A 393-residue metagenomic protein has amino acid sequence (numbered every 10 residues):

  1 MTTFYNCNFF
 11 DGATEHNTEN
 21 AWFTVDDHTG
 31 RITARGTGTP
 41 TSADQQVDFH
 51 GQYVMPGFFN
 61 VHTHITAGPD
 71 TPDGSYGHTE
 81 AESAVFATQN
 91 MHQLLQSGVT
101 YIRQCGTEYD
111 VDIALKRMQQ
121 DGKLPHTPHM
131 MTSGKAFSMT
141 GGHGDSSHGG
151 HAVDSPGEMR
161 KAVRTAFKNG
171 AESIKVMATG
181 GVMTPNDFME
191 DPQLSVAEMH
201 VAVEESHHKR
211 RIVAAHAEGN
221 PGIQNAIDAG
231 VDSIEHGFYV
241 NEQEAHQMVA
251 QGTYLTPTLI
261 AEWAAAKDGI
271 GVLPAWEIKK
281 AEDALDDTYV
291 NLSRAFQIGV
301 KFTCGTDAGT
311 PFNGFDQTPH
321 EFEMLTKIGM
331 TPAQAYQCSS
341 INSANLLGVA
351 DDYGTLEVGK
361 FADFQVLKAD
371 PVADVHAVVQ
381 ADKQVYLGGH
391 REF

Functional and structural regions predicted by a protein language model:
T2-T3, F9-M55: Histidine-rich, glycine-flanked metal-binding segment
Q52-M118, K123, A197, A229: Metal-associated gating/positioning segment near the N- to mid-region
T66-P69, C105-V111, S138-M139, G180-T184 (+4 more regions): Active-site environment of divalent metal-dependent phosphoester hydrolases
A67-S83, H92-L95, T127, G134 (+3 more regions): Active-site gating loops and adjacent loop-to-helix segments of metal-dependent hydrolytic enzymes
F86-D112, T127-A136, A171-T184, I212 (+2 more regions): Divalent metal-dependent hydrolysis catalytic cores, especially in the metallo-beta-lactamase
T100, Q104-G150, G157-A162: Mid-domain alpha/beta scaffold segments of enzyme catalytic cores
A114, G157-L255, G271-V272, K279-F302 (+1 more regions): Histidine/acidic residue-rich metal-binding segments in metalloenzymes
H208, L273, L285-D370: His/Asp/Glu-enriched, well-ordered alpha-helical/loop segment that forms or immediately abuts the divalent-metal
